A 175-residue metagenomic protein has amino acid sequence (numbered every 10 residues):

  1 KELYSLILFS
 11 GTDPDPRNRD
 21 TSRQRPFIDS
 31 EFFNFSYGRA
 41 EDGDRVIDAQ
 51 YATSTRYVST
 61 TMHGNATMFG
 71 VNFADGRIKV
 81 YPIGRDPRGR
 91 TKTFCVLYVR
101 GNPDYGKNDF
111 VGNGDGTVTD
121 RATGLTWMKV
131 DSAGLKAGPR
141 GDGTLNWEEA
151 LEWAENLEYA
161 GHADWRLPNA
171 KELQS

Functional and structural regions predicted by a protein language model:
E2-R166, K171-S175: Glycine-aromatic-enriched surface loops/turns that form tight recognition elements
